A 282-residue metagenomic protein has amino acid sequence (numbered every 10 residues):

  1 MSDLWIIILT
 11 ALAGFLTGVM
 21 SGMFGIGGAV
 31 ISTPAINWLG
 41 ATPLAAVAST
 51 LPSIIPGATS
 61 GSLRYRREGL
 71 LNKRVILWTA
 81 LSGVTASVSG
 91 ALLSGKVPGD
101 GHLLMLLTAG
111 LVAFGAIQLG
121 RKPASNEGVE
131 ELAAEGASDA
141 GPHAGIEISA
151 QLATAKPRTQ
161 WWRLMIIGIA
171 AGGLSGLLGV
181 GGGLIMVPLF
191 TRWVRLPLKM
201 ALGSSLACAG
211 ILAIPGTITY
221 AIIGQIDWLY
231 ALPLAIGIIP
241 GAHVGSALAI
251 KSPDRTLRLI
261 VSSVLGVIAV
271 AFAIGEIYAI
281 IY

Functional and structural regions predicted by a protein language model:
M1-T17, N37-L39, R64-A171, R192 (+1 more regions): Juxtamembrane transmembrane-helix boundary motif
L9-A13, P52, I167, A201 (+1 more regions): Alpha-helical transmembrane segments of multi-pass membrane proteins
A13-G25, I169-L178, L212: Transmembrane alpha-helix interface/packing and boundary motifs in multi-pass membrane proteins, characterized by
G18, A29-I76: Juxtamembrane transmembrane-helix termini in multi-pass membrane transport proteins
I31-T33, T59-L71, L174-S175, M186-T191 (+1 more regions): Generic transmembrane alpha-helix signature in multi-pass membrane proteins, especially transporters/channels
S32-A45, I185-M200: Interfacial segments of multi-pass membrane proteins
A45, K199-G203, Q225-P233: Loop-to-transmembrane helix entry
V47-I55, A80, V84, S205-G210 (+2 more regions): Transmembrane helix-bundle signature of multi-pass membrane transporters/permeases
